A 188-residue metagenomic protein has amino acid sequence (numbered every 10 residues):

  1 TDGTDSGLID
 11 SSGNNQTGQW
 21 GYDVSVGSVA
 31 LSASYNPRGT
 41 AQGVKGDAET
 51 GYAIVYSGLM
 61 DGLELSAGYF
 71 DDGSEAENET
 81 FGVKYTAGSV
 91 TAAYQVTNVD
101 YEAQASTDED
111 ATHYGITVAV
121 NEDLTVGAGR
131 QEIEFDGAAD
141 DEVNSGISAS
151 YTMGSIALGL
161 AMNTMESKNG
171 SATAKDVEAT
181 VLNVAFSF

Functional and structural regions predicted by a protein language model:
T1-F188: Outer-membrane beta-barrel proteins
